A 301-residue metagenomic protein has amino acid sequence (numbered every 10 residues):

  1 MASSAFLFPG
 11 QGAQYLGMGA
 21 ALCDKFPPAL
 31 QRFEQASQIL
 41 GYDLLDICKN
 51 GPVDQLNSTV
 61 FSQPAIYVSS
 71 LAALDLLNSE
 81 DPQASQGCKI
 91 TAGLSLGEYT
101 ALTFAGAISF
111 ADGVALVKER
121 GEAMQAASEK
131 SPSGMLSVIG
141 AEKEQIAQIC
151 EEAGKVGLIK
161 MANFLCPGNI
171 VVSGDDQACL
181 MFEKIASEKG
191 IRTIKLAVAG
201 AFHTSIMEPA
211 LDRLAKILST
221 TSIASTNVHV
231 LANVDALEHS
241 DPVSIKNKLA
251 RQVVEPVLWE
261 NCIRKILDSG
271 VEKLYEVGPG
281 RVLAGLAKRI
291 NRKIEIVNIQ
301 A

Functional and structural regions predicted by a protein language model:
M1-I146, L196, K273-Q300: FabD-like malonyl-/acyl-CoA
S4, F8, L237-E238, W259: Short, flexible segments with low predicted structural confidence
Q11-A13, L40-Y42, A105-V254: Alpha/beta catalytic cores of group-transfer enzymes, especially the acyltransferase/condensing modules of polyketide
P28, V254-L258: Soluble or luminal CAZymes and related metallo-dependent hydrolases
E260-R264: Short hydrophobic/charged patches on amphipathic alpha-helices used for structural packing and interfaces
L267-D268: Non-catalytic positions within long, well-ordered alpha-helices that form the structural scaffold/packing of enzyme
